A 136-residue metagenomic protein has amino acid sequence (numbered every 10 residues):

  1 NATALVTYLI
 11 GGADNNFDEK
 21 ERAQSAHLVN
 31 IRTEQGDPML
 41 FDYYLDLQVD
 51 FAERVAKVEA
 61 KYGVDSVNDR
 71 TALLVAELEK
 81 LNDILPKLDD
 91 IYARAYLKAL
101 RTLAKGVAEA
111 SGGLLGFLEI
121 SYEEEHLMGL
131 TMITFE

Functional and structural regions predicted by a protein language model:
N1-G12, N16-E136: Small-residue-enriched hydrophobic alpha-helices in membranes
